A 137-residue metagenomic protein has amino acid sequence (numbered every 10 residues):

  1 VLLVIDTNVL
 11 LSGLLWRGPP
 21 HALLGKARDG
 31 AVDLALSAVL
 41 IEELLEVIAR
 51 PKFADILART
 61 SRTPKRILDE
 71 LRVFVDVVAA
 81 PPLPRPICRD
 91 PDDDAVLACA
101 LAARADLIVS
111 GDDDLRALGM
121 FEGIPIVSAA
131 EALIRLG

Functional and structural regions predicted by a protein language model:
V1-L36: Short, well-structured N-terminal submotif of metal-dependent ribonuclease cores
D6-T7, L36-S37, G111-D112, A129: A secondary-structure boundary/capping signal
L11-G13, L57, L83-R89: Short, flexible loop segments at the rims of nucleotide/cofactor-binding pockets, characterized by
G18, A35, A58, R62 (+1 more regions): Residues at secondary-structure transition points
R28-L83: PIN-domain endoribonuclease scaffold, especially VapC-family toxins
V73-L107: Active-site neighborhoods of divalent-metal-dependent phosphate/nucleic-acid chemistry enzymes
L101-V109, D113-G137: Acidic, PIN/NYN-like endoribonuclease modules and their adjacent C-terminal/linker elements
